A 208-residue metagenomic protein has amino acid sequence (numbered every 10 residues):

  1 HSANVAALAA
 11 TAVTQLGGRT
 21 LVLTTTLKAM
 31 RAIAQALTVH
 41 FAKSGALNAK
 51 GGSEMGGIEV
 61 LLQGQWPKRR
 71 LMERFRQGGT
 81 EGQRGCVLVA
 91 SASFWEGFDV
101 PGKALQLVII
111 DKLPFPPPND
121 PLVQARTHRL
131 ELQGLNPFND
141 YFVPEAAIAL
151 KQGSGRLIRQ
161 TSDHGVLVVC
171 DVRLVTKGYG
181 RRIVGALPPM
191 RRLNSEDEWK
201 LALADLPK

Functional and structural regions predicted by a protein language model:
H1-K208: ASCE RecA-like P-loop NTPase motor cores that couple ATP hydrolysis to mechanical translocation on nucleic acids
